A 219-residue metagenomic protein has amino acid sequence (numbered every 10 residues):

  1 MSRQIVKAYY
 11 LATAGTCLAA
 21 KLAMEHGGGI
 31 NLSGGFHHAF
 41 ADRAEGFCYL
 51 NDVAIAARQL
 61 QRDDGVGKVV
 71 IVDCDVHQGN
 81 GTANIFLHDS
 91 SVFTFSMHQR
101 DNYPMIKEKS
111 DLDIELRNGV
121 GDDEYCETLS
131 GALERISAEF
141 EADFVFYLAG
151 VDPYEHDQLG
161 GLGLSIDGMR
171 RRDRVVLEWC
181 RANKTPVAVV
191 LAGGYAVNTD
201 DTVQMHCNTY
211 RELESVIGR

Functional and structural regions predicted by a protein language model:
M1-R219: A general "terminal functional-core" signal
